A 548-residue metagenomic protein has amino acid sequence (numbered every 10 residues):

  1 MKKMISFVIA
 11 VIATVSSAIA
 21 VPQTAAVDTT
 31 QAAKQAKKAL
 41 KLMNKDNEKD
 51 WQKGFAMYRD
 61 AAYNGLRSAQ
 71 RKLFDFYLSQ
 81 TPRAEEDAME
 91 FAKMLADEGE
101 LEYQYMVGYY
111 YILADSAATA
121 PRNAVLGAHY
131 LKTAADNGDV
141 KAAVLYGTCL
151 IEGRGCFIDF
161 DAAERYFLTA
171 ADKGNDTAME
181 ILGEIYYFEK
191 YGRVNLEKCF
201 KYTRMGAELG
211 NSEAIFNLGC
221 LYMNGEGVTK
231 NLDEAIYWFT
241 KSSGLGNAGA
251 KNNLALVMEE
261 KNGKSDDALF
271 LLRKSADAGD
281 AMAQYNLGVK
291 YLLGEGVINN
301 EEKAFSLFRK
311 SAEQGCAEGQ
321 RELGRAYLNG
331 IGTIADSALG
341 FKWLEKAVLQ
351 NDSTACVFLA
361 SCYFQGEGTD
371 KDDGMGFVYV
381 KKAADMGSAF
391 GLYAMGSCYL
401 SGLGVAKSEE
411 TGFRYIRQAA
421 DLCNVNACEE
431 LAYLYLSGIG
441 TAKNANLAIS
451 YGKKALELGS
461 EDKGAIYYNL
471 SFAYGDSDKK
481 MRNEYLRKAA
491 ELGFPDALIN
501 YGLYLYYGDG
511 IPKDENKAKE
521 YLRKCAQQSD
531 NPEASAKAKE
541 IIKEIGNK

Functional and structural regions predicted by a protein language model:
V8-S16: Bacterial N-terminal signal peptides
A20-A56, Y63-N64, S68-R71: N-terminal leader/linker segments that initiate helical-solenoid repeat arrays
T30-Q31, K45, Y63-R67, Q80 (+28 more regions): Short helix-capping/linker turns of helical repeat alpha-solenoids
K38-M43, K72-S79, M106-D115, L145-E152 (+15 more regions): Hydrophobic face of amphipathic alpha-helices that form TPR/SEL1-like repeat modules and related alpha-solenoid
K49-A56, T81-F91, A118-Y130, F157-Y166 (+10 more regions): Structural signature of tandem alpha-helical TPR/SEL1-like repeats, specifically the intra-repeat loop/turn
D60-A61, M94-L95, T133-A134, T169-A170 (+10 more regions): Canonical positions in the second alpha-helix
A69, Y103, A142, A178 (+10 more regions): TPR alpha-solenoid repeat register
K524-K548: Terminal, low-structured helical/coil segments at or just beyond the last alpha-helical repeat
